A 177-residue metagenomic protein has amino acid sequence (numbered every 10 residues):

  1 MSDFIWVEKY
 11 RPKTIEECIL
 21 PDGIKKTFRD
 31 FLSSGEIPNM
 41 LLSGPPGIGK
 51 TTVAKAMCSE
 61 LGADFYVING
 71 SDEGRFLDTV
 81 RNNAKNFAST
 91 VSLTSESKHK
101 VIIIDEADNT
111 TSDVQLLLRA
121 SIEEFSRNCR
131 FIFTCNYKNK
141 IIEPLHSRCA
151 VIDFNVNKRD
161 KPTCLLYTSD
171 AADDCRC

Functional and structural regions predicted by a protein language model:
M1-S169: P-loop/Walker A NTP-binding region and its immediately flanking N-terminal helices in P-loop NTPase folds
Y167-C177: Single conserved hydrophobic/aromatic residue that forms the stacking wall/gate of nucleotide- or nucleobase-binding
